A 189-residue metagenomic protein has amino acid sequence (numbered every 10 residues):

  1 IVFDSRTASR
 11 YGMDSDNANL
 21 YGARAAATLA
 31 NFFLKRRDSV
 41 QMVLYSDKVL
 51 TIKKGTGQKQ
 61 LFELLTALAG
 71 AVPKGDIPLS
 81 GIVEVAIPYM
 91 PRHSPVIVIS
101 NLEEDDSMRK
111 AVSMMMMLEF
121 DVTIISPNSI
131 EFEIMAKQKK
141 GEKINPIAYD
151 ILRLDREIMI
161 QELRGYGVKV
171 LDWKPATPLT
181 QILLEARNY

Functional and structural regions predicted by a protein language model:
I1-Y189: Exposed, interaction-prone extracellular/peripheral surfaces
